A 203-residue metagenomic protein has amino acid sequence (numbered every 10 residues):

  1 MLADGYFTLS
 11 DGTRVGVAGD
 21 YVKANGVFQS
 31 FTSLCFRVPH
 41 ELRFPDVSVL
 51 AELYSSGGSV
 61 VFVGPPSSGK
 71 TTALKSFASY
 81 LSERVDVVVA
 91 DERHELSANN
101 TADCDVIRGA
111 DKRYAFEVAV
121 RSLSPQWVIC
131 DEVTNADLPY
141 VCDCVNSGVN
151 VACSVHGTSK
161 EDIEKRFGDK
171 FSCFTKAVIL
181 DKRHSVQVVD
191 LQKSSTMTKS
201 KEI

Functional and structural regions predicted by a protein language model:
M1-G57: P-loop NTP-binding catalytic core
S10, D20-Q29, L180-I203: Conserved P-loop NTPase
F62: Hydrophobic anchor at the beta1->P-loop junction of P-loop NTPases
P66: The conserved Walker
G69-K70: Conserved glycine(s) of the Walker
A73, F77: Hydrophobic positions on the alpha1 helix immediately C-terminal to the Walker A/P-loop
L81-A119: P-loop NTPase switch/communication element
P125, C130-L191: Conserved P-loop NTPase nucleotide-binding/switch module
